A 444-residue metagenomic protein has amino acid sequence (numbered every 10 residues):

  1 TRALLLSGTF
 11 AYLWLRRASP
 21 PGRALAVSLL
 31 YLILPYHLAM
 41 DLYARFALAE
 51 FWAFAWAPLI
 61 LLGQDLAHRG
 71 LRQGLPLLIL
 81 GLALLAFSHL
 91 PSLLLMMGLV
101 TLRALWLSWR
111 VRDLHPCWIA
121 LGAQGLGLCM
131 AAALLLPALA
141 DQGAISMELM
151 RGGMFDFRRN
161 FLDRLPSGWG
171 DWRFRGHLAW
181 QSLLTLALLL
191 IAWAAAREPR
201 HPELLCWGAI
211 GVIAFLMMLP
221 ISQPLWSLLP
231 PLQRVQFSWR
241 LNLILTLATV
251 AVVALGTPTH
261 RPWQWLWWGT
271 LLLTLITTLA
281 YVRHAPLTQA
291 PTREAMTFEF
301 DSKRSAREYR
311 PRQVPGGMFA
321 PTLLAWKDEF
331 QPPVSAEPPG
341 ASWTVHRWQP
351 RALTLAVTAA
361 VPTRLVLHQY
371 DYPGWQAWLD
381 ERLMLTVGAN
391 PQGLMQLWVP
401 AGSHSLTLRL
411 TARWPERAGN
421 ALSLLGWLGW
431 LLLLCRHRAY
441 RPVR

Functional and structural regions predicted by a protein language model:
T1-L287, H404-R409, E416-R444: Membrane-embedded transmembrane-helix bundle of lipid-linked glycan/lipid transferases
L25, H37, A83, D163-P166 (+13 more regions): Generic detection of intrinsically disordered/low-complexity segments and helix-coil linkers/edges
L32, A55, Q73, D113 (+8 more regions): Compositionally biased, intrinsically disordered/low-complexity regions enriched for serine, proline and threonine
W56, G63, V111, R159-L162 (+9 more regions): Intrinsically disordered, low-complexity regions
A285-P350: Membrane-interface segments at or immediately adjacent to transmembrane helices that form the boundary between
D328-P442: Active-site-proximal, structured, solvent-exposed surfaces of multi-pass membrane proteins that position macromolecular
